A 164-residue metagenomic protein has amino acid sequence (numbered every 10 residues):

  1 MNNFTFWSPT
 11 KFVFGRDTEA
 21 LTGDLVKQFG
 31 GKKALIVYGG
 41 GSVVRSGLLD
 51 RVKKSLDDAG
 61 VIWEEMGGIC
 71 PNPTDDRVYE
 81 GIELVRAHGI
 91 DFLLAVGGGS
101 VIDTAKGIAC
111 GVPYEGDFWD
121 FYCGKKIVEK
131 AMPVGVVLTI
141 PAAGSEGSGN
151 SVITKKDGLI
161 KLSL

Functional and structural regions predicted by a protein language model:
M1-F29: N-terminal amphipathic/basic leader segments beginning at the initiator methionine
K11, I62-E64, P133: Conserved beta-strand segments of alpha/beta enzyme cores
A20-L35, K54-D58: Glycine-rich phosphate/diphosphate-binding loops that line cofactor/substrate pockets in enzymes
L35-I36, F92-L94, G135: Conserved beta-strand elements of the Class I
G40-G41, I140: Residue-level signal for short, function-critical loop segments
V44-G116, K125: N-terminal small/polar loop signature for handling phosphorylated ligands or for N-terminal nucleophile
P113-L164: A glycine/threonine-rich phosphate-anchoring loop and its flanking beta-alpha core in nucleotide/phosphate-binding
